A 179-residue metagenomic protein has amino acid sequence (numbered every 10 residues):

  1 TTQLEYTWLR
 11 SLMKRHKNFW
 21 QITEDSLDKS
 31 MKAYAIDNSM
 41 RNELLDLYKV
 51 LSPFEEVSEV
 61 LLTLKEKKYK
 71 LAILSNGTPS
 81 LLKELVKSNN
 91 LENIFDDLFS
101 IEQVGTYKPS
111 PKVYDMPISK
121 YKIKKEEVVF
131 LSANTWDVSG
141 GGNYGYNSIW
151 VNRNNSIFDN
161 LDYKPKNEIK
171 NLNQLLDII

Functional and structural regions predicted by a protein language model:
T1, K68, I169-L172: Generic N-terminal initiation segments characterized by hydrophobic and/or small/turn-forming residues
T1-E55, E66, T78-S80: N-terminal helical cap/lid subdomain that shapes the substrate entry/recognition surface in HAD-like hydrolases
K14, L47-Y48, Y69, I101 (+1 more regions): Short, contiguous strand/loop micro-motifs
L62, L74, T78-P79, K83-I179: Asp-based, Mg2+/Mn2+-dependent phosphohydrolase catalytic module
K67-Y69, Y146: Short phosphate-binding/catalytic loops that engage adenosine nucleotides
